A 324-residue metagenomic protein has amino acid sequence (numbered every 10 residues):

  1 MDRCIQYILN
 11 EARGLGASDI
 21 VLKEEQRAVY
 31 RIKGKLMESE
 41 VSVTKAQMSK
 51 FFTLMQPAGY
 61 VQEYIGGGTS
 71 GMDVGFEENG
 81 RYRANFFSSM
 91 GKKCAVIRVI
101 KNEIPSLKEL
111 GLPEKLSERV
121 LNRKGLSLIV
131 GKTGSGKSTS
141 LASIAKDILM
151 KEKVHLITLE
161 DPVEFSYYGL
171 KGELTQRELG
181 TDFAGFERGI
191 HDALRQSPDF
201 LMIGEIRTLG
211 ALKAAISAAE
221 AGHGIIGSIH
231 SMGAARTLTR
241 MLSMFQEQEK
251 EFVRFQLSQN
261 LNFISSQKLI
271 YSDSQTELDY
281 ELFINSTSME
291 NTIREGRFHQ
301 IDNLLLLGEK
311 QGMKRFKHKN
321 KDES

Functional and structural regions predicted by a protein language model:
M1-S324: Short, flexible helix-loop junctions that flank or precede catalytic/ligand sites
